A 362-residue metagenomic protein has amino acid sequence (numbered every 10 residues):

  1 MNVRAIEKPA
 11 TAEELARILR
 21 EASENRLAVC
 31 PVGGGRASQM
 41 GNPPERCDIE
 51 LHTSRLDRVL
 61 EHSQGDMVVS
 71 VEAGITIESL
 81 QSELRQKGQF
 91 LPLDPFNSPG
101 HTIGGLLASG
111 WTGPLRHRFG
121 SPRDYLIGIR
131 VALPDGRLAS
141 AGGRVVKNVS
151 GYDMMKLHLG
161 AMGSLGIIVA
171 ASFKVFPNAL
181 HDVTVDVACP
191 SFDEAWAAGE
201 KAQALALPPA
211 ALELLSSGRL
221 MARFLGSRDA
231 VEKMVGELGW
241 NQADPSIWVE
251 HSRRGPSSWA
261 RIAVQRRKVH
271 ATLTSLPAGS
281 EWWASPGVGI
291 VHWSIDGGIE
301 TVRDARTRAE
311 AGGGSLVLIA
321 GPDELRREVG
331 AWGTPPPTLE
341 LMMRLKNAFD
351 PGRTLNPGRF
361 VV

Functional and structural regions predicted by a protein language model:
M1-A10, E14-R36, A309-T334: N-terminal accessory segments
M1-V29, T53-P99, W111-G143, A179-V187 (+1 more regions): N-terminal glycine-rich flavin-associated loop
E14-R17, E78-S79, F192-A197, R228-G236 (+2 more regions): Short, conserved charged micro-motifs
G34-Q39, L56-R58: Short active-site-proximal "capping" loops at secondary-structure junctions
G34-R36, L93-G104, V361: Short, glycine/charge-rich beta-strand/loop segments that flank catalytic centers and engage negatively charged groups
G41-D48, S54, S98, S217 (+1 more regions): Conserved glycine-rich FAD pyrophosphate-binding loop
A108, I127-S258, A271: C-terminal substrate-binding/cap subdomain adjacent to the FAD-binding core in PCMH-type and related FAD-linked
